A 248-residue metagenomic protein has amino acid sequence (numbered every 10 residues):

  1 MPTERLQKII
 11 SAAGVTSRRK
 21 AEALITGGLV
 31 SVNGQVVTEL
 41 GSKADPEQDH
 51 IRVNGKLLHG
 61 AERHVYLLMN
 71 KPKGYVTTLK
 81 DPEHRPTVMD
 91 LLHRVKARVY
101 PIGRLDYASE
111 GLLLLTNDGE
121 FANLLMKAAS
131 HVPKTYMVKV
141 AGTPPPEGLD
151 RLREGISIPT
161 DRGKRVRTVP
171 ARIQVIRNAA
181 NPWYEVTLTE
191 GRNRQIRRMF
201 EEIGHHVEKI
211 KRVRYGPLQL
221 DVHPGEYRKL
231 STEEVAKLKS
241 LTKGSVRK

Functional and structural regions predicted by a protein language model:
M1-K248: Basic, flexible Lys/Arg- and Gly-enriched helix-loop patches that mediate nucleic-acid binding at interfaces with rRNA
